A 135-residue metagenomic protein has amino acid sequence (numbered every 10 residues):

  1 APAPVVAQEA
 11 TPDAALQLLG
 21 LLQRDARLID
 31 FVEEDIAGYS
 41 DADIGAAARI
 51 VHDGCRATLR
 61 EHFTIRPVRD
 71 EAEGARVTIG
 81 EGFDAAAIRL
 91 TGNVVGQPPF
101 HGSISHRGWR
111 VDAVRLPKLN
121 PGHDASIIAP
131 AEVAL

Functional and structural regions predicted by a protein language model:
A1-A42, A46-L135: Extended, amphipathic alpha-helical stalk segments that mediate dimerization and serve as stator/scaffold rods within
